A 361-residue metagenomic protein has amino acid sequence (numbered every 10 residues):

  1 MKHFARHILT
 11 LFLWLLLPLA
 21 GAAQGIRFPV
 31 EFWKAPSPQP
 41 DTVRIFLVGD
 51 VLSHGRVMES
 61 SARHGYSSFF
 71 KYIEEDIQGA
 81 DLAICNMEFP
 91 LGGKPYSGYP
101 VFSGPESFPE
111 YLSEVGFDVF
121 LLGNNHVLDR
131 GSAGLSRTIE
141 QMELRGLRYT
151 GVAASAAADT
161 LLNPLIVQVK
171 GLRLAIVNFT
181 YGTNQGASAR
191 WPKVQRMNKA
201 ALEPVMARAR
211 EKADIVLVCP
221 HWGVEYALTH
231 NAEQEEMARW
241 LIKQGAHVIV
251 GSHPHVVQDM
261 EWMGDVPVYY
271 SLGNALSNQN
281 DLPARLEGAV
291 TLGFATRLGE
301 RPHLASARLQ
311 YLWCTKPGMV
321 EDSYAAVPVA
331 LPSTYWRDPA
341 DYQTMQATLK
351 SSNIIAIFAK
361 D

Functional and structural regions predicted by a protein language model:
M1-L9: Bacterial N-terminal signal peptides that target proteins for export
A5, L19-A20, I84: Intrinsically disordered, low-complexity segments enriched in glycine/proline and serine/threonine
T10-A20: Bacterial N-terminal signal peptides
Q24-D361: Acidic, metal/ion-coordinating pockets
